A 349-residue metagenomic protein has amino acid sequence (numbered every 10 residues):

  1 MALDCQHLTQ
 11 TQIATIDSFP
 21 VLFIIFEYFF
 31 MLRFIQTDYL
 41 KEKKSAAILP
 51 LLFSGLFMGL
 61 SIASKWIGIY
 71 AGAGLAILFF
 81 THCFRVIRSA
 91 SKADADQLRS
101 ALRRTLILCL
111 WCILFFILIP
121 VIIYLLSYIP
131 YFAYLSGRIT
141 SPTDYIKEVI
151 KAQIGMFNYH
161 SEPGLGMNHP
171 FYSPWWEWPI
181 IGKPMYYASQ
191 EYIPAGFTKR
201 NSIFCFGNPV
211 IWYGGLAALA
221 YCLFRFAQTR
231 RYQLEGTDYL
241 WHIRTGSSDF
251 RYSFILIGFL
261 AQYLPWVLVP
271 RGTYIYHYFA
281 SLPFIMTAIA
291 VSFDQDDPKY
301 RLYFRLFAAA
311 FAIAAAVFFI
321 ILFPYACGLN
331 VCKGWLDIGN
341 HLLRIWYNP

Functional and structural regions predicted by a protein language model:
M1-A2, T9, F29, M58 (+1 more regions): Short helix- or helix-capping micro-motifs that position conserved polar/aromatic residues at function-defining sites
Q6-F19, S64-I67: Short acidic/glycine- and proline-prone juxtamembrane loop motifs at membrane-interface regions of multi-pass membrane
F23-I35, F57, A73-F80, I122 (+3 more regions): Transmembrane alpha-helical segments
E27-P50, F79-A90: Membrane-interface transmembrane helices that cradle and orient dolichyl/undecaprenyl
A46-K65, Y263: Membrane-interface alpha helices of multi-pass inner-membrane proteins
A46-P50, P209-W212, L234-G258, Y303-A309: Membrane-interfacial loop-to-transmembrane alpha-helix junctions, especially the N-terminal start
P50, I77-I87, S91-F116, P120-L125 (+3 more regions): Transmembrane helical bundles and short interhelical boundary loops of multi-pass, membrane-embedded
E191-P194, N201-T245: Hydrophobic, aromatic-rich transmembrane alpha-helices and their immediate juxtamembrane boundary segments
